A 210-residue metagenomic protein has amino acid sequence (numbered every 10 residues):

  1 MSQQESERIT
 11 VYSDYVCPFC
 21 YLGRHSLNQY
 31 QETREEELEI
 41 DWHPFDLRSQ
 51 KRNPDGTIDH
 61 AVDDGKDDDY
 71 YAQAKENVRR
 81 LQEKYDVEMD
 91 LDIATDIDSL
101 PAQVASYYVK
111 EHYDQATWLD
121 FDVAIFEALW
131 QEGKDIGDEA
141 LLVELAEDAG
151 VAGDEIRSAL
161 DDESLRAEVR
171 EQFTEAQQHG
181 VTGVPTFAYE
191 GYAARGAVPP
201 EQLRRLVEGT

Functional and structural regions predicted by a protein language model:
S2: Glycine/alanine-rich phosphate-binding loops at beta-alpha junctions
E5-Y12, V16-L38, W42, E111 (+3 more regions): C-terminal cap of thioredoxin/glutaredoxin-like
R24-L129: Structural alpha/beta surface segment adjacent to cysteine/selenocysteine redox centers across thiol/disulfide enzymes
